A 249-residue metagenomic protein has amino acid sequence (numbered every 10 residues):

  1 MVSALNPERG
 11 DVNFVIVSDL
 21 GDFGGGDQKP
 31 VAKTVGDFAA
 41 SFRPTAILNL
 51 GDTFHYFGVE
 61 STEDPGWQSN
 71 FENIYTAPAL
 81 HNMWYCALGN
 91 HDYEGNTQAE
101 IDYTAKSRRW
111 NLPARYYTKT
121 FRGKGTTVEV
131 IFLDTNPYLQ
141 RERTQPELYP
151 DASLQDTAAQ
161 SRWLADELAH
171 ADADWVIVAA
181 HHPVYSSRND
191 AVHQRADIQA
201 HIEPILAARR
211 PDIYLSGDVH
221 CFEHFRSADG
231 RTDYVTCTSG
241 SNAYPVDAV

Functional and structural regions predicted by a protein language model:
M1-P65, S186-S187: N-terminal active-site segment of His-dependent metallophosphoesterases
N6, H55-V176, A191-I213, V219-V249: Extended active-site neighborhood of metal-dependent phosphoesterases/phosphodiesterases
F14-I16, I47-N49, C86, V178 (+1 more regions): Residue-level marker for buried hydrophobic side chains located in beta-strands that build the well-ordered beta-sheet
